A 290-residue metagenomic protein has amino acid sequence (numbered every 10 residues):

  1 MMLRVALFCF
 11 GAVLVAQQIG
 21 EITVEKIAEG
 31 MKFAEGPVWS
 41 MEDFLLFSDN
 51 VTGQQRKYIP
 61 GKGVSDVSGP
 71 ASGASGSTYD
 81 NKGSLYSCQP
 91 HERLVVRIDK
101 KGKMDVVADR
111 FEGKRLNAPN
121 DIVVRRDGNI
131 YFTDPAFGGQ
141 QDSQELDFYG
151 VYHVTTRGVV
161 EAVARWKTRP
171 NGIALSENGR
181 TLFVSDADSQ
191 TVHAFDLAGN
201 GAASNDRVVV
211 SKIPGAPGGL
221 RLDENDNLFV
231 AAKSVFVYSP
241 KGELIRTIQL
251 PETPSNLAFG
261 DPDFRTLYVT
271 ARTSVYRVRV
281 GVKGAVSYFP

Functional and structural regions predicted by a protein language model:
Q17-K32, D206: A short helix->beta-strand "capping" segment at the edge of beta-propeller domains
Q17-T23, T52, E145, V286-F289: Blade/loop signatures of beta-propeller domains
A28-L45, P70-Q89, R93-L94, E112-F132 (+6 more regions): Beta-rich, blade/repeat-based domains predominating in secreted/periplasmic proteins but also intracellular
N50-V51, P90-H91, F137-F148, A187-Q190 (+1 more regions): Short, solvent-exposed loop/turn segments at conserved positions within beta-propeller repeat blades
Q54-R56, L94-V96, Y149-Y152, T191-H193 (+2 more regions): A short loop-to-beta-strand structural motif that recurs across blades of beta-propeller domains
Q190-T191, F195-L197, A203-D206, V210-P240: Loop/turn-rich, solvent-exposed surfaces of beta-rich toroidal or solenoidal domains
F195-A202, V280-V286: Short loop/turn segments immediately following beta-strands, especially the blade-tip and inter-blade linker loops
N256-P290: Blade-level signature of beta-propeller repeat domains, shared across WD40, Kelch, NHL, RCC1 and BNR/Asp-box propellers
